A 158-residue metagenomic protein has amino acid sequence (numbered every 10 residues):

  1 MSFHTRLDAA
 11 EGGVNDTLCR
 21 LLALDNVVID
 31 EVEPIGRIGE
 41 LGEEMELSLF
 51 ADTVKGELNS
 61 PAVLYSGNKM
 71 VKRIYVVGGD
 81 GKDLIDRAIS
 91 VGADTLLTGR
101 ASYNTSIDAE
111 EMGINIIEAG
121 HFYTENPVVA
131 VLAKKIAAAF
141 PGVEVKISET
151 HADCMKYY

Functional and structural regions predicted by a protein language model:
M1-Y158: Active-site catalytic microenvironments in core metabolic enzymes, especially phosphate/sugar-handling
